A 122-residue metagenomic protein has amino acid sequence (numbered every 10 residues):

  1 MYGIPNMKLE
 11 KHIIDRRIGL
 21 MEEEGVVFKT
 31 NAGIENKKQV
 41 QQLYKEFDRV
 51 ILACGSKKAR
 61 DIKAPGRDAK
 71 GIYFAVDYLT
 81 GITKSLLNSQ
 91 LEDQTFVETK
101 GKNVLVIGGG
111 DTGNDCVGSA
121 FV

Functional and structural regions predicted by a protein language model:
M1-V122: Residues forming the flavin
